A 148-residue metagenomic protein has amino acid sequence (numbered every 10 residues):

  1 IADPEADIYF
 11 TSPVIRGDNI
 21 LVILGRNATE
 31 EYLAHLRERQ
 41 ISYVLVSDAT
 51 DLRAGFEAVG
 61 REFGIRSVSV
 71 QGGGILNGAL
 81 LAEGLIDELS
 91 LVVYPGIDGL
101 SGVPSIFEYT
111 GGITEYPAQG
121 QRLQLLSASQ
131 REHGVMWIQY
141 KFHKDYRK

Functional and structural regions predicted by a protein language model:
I1-K148: Enzymes that bind and transform nitrogen-containing heteroaromatic metabolites
